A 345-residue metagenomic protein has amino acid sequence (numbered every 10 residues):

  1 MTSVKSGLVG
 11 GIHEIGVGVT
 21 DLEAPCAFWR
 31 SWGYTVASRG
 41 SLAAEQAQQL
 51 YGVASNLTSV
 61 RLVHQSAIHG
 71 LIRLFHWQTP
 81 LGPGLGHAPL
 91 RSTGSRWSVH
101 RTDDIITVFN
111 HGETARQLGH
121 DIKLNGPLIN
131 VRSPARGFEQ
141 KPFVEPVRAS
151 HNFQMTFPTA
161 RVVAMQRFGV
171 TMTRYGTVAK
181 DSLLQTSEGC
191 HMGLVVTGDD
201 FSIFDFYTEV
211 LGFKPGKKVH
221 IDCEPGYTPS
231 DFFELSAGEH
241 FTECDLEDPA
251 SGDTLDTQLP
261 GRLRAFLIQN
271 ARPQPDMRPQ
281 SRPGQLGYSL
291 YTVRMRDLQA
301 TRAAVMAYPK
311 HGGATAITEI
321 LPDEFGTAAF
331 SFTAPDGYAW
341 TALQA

Functional and structural regions predicted by a protein language model:
M1-L81: Hydrophobic, helix-prone linear segments
T2-L8, V17, R39-S41, S55 (+7 more regions): Vicinal oxygen chelate
I12, T93-W97, L286-S289: Eukaryotic phosphotyrosine signaling hubs
P25-R30, G112, I203-T208, V305 (+1 more regions): Conserved active-site tyrosine of GNAT-family acetyltransferases
A44-Q48, L81-L85, T173-T177, P225-T228 (+1 more regions): A short, acidic/glycine-rich surface segment
L50-V53, G86-L90, S182-L183, S281-R282: Short consensus segments that form the blades of beta-propeller domains, in both extracellular/periplasmic
G193-T197, D245: Transmembrane beta-barrel domains of bacterial outer-membrane proteins
Q258-P260, F266, P279-R294: Loop/turn-rich, solvent-exposed surfaces of beta-rich toroidal or solenoidal domains
